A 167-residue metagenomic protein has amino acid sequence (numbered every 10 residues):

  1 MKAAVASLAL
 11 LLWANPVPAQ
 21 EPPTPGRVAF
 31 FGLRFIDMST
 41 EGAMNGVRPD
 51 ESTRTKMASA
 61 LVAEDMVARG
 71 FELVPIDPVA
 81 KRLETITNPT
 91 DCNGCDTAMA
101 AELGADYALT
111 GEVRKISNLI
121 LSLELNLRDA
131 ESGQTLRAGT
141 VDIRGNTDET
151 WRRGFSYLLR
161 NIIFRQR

Functional and structural regions predicted by a protein language model:
M1-V5: Bacterial N-terminal signal peptides that target proteins for export
L8: Short catalytic/metal-binding and nucleic-acid-binding patches
A14-P16: N-terminal signal peptide c-region/cleavage motif recognized by signal peptidases
Q20-T40, M57-L61, A68-G70, T97-E102 (+2 more regions): C-terminal/domain-edge helix-coil "capping" segments
G42-T53, T85-I86: Second-shell loop/turn segments in exported
R48-P78: N-terminal, post-signal-peptide region of Sec/Tat-exported proteins
V67-T110: Short, solvent-exposed, polar/charged sequence segments at loop or secondary-structure edges
